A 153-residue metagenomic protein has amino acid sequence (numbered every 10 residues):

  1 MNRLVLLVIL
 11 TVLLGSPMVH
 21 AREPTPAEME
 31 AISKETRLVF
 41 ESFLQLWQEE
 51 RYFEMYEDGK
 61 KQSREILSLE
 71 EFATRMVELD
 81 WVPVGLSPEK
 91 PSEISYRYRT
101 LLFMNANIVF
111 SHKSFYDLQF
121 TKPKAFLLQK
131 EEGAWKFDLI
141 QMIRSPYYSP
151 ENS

Functional and structural regions predicted by a protein language model:
M1-L4: Positively charged n-region of N-terminal signal peptides that target proteins for export
L7-G15: Bacterial N-terminal signal peptides
P17-A21: Sec/Tat signal peptide C-region and signal peptidase I cleavage site
E23, E28-A31, R37-L38, S42 (+1 more regions): Short solvent-exposed beta->alpha transition segments
A31-I32, K113: A generic structural signal for short
I94-S153: Exposed beta-sheet edge and beta->alpha loop/turn motif
